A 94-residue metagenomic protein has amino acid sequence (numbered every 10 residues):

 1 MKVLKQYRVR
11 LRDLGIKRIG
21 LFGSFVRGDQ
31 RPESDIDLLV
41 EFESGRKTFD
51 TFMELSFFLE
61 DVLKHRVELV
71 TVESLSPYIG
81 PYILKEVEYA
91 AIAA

Functional and structural regions predicted by a protein language model:
M1-R18, R27-P32, G45-A94: Catalytic core of pol beta-like nucleotidyltransferases
L21: Conserved histidines in hydrophobic membrane contexts and catalytic metal-binding motifs
S24: Catalytic DNA-binding helix-loop module of base-excision-repair DNA glycosylases/AP lyases
S34-I36: Change "...and in nucleic-acid phosphodiester-cleaving endonucleases..." to "...and in nucleic-acid processing enzymes
L39-E41: Short hydrophobic/aromatic beta-strand micro-patches that form the beta-sheet surface supporting nucleotide- or nucleic
